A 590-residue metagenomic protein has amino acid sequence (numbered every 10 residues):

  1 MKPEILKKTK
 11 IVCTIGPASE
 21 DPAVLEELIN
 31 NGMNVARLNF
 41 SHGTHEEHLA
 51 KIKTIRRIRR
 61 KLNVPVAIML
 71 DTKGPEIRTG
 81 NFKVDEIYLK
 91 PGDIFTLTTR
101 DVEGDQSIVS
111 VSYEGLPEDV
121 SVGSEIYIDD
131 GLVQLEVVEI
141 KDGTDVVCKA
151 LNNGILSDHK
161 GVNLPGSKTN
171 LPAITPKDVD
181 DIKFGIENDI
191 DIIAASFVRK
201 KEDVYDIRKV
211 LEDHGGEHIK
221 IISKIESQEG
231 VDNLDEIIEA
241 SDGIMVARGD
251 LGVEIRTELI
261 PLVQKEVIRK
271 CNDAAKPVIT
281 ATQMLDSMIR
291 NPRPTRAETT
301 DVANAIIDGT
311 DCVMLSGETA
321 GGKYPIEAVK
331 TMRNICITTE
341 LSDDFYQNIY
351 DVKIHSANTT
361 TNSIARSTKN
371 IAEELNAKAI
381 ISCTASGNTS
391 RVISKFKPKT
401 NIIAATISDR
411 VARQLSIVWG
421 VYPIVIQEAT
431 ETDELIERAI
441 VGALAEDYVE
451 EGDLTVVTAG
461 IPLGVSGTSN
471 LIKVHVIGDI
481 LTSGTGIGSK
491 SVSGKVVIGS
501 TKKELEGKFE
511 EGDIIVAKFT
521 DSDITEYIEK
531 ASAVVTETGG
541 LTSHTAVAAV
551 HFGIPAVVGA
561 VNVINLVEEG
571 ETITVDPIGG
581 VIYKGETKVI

Functional and structural regions predicted by a protein language model:
I5, C13-A18, E47, S167-T282 (+1 more regions): Conserved alpha/beta-domain cores
K10-V12, V35-R37, P65-M69, I94 (+7 more regions): Structural preference for beta-strand elements that scaffold enzyme active sites
T14, N39, D71, G123 (+8 more regions): Conserved, mostly hydrophobic/aromatic
I15-P17, N34-H45, I192-F197, I244-I255 (+1 more regions): Glycine-rich phosphate-binding active-site loops on the catalytic face of alpha/beta enzymes
G43, E47, K51, T400-N401 (+2 more regions): Feature captures the catalytic cores and cofactor-binding loops of soluble hydro-lyases/lyases that act on carboxylate
L49-I55, R208, T319-S342, K473-V474: C-terminal helical cap(s) of enzyme catalytic domains, especially alpha/beta-barrels
P75-T175, V179, Y448-K503, K530-A531 (+1 more regions): Acidic, glycine-rich flexible loop/linker segments
G252-V253, M284-E298, C312-K323, I349-S356 (+2 more regions): Short beta-alpha connecting loops at secondary-structure transitions that line or flank enzyme active sites
